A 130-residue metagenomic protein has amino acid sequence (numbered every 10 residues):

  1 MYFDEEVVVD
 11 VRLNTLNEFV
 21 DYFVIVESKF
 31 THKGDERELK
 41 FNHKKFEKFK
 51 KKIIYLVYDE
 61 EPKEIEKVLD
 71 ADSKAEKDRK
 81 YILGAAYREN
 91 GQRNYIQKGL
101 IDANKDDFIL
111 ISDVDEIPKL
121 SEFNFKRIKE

Functional and structural regions predicted by a protein language model:
M1-E18, S28-F30: Active-site beta-to-alpha loop of glycosyltransferases that engages the nucleotide-sugar donor
V8, H32-G34, P118-K119: Eukaryotic short linear interaction motifs
D10-N14, H43-F46, Q97, F123-K126: Short amphipathic alpha-helical segments and helix-helix/interface helices
L16-F19, R127-K129: Short, conserved loop/helix-junction motifs that constitute active-site signature segments in enzyme catalytic cores
D21-I25: Hydrophobic targeting segments
F30-I111: Active-site-proximal specificity loops/subdomain of glycosyltransferases
D102-N104, P118-E130: Conserved donor-nucleotide/metal-binding helix-loop-beta segment in metal-dependent transferases, i.e., the alpha-helix
D113-I117: The conserved acidic donor/metal-binding loop of glycosyltransferases
